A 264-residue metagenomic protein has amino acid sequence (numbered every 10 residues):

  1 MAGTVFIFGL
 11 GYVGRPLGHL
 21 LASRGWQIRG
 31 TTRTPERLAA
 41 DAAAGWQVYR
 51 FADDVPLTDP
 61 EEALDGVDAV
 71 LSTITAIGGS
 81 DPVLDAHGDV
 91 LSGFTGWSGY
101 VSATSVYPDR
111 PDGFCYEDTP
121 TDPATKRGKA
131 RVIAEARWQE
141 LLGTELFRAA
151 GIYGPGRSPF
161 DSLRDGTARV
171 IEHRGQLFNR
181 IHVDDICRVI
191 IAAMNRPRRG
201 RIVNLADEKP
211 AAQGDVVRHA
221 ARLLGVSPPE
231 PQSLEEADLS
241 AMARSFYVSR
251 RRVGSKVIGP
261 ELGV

Functional and structural regions predicted by a protein language model:
G14-R15: N-terminal Rossmann-fold NAD(P) dinucleotide-binding loop
P60-V101, V106, I133: NAD(P)-cofactor binding segment of oxidoreductase domains
T104-G128: Active-site "gating" loop of Rossmann-like NAD(P)-dependent oxidoreductase/epimerase domains
D122-L146: Active-site Tyr-X1-5-Lys
V132, L141, I152-G166, A192-V203 (+1 more regions): Glycine/proline-rich active-site loop of Rossmann-fold NAD(P)-dependent oxidoreductases
G154-S162, I171-M194: Substrate-positioning beta->alpha
V189-A192, R196-A243: Mid/C-terminal beta-alpha module of Rossmann-like enzyme folds, strongest in SDR-family dehydrogenases/epimerases
R218, E236-G263: Conserved C-terminal active-site "lid" loop/helix of NAD(P)H-dependent oxidoreductases that clamps the redox cofactor
